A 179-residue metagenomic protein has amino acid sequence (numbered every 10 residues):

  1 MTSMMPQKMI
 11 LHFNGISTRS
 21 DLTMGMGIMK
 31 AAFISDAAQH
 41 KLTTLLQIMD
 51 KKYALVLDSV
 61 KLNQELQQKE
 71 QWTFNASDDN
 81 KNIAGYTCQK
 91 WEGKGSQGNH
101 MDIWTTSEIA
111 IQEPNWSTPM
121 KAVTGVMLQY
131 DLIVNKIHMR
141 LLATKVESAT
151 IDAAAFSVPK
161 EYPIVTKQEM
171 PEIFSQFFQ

Functional and structural regions predicted by a protein language model:
M1-Q179: Extended soluble regions of mature proteins
